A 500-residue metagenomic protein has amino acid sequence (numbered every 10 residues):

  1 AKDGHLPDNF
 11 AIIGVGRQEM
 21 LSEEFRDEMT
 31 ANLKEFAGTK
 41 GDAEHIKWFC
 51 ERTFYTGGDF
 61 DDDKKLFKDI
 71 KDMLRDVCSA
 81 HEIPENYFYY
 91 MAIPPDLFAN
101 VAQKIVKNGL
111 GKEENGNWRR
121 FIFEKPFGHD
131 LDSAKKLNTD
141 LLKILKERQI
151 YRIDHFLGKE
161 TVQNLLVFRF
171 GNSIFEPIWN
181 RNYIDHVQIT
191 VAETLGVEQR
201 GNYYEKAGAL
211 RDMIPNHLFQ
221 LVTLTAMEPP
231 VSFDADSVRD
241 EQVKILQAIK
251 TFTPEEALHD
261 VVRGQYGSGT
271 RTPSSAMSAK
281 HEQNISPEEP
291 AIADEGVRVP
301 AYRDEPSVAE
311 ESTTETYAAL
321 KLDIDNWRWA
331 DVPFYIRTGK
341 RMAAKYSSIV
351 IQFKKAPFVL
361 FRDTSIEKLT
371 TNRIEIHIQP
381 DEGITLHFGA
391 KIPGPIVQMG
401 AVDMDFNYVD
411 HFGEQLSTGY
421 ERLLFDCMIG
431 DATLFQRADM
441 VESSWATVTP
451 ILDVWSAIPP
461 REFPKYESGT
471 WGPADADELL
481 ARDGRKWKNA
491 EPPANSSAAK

Functional and structural regions predicted by a protein language model:
A1-F123, F127-K500: Secretory/organelle targeting and membrane-embedding segments
